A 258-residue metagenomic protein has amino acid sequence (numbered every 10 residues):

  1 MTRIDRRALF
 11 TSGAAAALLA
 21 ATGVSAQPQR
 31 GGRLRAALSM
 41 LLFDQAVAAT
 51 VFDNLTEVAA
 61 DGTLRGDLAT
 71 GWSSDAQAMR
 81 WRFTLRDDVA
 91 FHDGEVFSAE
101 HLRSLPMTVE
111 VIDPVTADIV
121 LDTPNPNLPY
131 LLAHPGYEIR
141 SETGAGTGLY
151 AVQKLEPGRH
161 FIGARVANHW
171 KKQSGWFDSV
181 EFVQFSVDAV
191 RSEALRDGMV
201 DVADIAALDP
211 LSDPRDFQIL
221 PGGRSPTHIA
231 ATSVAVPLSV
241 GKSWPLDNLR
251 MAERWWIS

Functional and structural regions predicted by a protein language model:
M1-A16: N-terminal secretory signal peptides and thylakoid transit peptides that target proteins across membranes
I4, Q27, A60, R86-V109 (+1 more regions): Extracytoplasmic/periplasmic ligand-capture domains
G31-R33, T50, D67-A69, A76-A78 (+5 more regions): Extracytoplasmic
G32-A76, T84: N-terminal lobe/hinge region of extracytoplasmic solute-binding protein
S39-M40, T123-P124, D204-P210: Beta->alpha turn/N-cap motifs
F83-D87, V115-N125, G163-R165: Short, hydrophobic/aromatic-enriched beta-strand segments in well-ordered soluble domains
L102-E142, L149, K154-E156: Surface-exposed binding/hinge segments that line and control ligand-binding clefts or catalytic entry sites
